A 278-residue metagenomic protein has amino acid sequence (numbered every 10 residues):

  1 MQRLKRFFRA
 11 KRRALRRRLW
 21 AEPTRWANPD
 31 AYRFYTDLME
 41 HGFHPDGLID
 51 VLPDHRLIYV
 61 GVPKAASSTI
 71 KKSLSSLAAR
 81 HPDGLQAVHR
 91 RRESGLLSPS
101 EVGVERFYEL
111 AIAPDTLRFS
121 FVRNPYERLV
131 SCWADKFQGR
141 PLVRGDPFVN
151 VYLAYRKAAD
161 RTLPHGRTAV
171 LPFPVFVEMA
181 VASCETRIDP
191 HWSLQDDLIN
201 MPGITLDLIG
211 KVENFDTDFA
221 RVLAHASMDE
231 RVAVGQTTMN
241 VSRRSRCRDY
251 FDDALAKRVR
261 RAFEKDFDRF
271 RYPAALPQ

Functional and structural regions predicted by a protein language model:
M1-Q278: Membrane-interface amphipathic segments in extracytoplasmic regions
